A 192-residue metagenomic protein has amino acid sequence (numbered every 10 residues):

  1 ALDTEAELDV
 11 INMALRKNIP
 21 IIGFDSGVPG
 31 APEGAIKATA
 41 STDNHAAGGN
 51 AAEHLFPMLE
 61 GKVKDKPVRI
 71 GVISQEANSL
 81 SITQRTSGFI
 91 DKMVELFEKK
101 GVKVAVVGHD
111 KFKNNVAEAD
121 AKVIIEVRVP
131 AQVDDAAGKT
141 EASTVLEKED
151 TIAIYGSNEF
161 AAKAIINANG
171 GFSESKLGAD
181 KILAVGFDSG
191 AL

Functional and structural regions predicted by a protein language model:
A1-L192: A residue-level marker of the well-folded mature domains of exported/periplasmic proteins
